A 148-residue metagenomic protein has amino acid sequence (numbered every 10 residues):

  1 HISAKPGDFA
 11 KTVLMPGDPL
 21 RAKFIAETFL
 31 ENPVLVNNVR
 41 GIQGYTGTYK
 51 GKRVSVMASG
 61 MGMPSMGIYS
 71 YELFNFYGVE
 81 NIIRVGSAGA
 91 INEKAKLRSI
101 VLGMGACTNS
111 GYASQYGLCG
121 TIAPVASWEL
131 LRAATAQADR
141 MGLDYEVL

Functional and structural regions predicted by a protein language model:
H1-I68: N-terminal short beta-loop-beta anion/metal-coordinating cradle
R21, I25, S65, Y69 (+2 more regions): General structural feature for long, well-ordered alpha-helical segments within catalytic domains of soluble enzymes
F29-L35, L73-N75, E93-C107: A glycine- and small-aliphatic-rich helix-loop capping segment at beta-alpha/alpha-beta transitions that lines
P64-M66, G89-K94, T108-Y112: Short, well-ordered, mixed-charge alpha-helical segments that flank or form enzyme active sites
V79-E80: Short acidic/polar active-site loop segments enriched in Thr and Asp
G105-T121: Acidic/polar active-site rim loop that often engages polyanionic ligands
A123-L148: Active-site rim beta-loop-alpha module in soluble metabolic enzymes
